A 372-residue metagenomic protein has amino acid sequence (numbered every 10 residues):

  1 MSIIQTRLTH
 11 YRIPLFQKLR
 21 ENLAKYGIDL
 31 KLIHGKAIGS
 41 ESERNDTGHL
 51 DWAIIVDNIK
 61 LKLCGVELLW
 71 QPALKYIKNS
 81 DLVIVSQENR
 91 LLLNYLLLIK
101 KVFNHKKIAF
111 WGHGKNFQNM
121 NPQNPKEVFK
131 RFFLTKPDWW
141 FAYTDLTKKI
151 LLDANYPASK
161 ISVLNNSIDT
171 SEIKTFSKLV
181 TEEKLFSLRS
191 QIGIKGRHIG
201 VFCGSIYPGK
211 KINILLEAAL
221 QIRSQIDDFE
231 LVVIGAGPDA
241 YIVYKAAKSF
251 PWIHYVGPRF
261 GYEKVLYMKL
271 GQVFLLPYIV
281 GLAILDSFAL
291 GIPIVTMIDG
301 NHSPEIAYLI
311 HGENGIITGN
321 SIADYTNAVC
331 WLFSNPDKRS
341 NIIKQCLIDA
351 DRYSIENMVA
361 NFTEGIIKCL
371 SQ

Functional and structural regions predicted by a protein language model:
S2, R189-K210, L216-A219: Conserved donor-binding/catalytic core segment of Leloir-type glycosyltransferases
D57, Y241-Y262, G312: Nucleotide-activated donor-binding/catalytic signature segment of Leloir-type glycosyltransferases, i.e., the conserved
K75-K78, L220, Y241-I242, F260-Q272 (+2 more regions): Short acidic alpha-helix that forms the nucleotide-activated donor recognition element in Leloir-type transferases
L92, K107-N124, K136-W139, Y143: A short, histidine- and acid-enriched strand-loop-helix "catalytic/donor-clamping" loop that lines the nucleotide-sugar
R131, T135-F186, I194-K195: Donor nucleotide-sugar binding/catalytic pocket of nucleotide-sugar-dependent glycosyltransferases
M268-L282, I292-P293: Acidic donor-binding loop of glycosyltransferase active sites
P293-H302: Short hydrophobic beta-strand element within catalytic cores of glycosyltransferases and related nucleotide-activated
M297, H311-A323, W331-D337: Conserved acidic donor-binding segment of nucleotide-sugar-dependent glycosyltransferases
